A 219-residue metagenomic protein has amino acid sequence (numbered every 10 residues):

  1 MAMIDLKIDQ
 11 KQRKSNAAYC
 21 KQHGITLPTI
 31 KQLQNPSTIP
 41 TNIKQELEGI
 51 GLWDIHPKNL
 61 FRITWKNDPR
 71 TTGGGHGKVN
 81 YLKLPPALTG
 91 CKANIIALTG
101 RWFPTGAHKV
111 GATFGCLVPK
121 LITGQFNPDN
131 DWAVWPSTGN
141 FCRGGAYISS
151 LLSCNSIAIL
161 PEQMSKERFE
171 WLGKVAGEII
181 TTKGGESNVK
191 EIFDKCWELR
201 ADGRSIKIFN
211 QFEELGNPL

Functional and structural regions predicted by a protein language model:
M1-L219: PLP-dependent amino-acid enzyme catalytic core
